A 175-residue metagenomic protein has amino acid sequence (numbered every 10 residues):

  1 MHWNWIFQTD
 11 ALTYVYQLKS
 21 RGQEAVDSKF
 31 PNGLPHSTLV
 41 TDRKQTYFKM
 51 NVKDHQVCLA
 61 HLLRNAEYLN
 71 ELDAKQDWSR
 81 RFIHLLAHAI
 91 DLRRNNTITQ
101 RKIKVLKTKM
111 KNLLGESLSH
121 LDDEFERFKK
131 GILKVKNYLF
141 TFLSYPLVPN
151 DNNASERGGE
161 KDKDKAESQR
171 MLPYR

Functional and structural regions predicted by a protein language model:
M1-R175: Catalytic center-proximal scaffold of phosphoryl-transfer enzymes
